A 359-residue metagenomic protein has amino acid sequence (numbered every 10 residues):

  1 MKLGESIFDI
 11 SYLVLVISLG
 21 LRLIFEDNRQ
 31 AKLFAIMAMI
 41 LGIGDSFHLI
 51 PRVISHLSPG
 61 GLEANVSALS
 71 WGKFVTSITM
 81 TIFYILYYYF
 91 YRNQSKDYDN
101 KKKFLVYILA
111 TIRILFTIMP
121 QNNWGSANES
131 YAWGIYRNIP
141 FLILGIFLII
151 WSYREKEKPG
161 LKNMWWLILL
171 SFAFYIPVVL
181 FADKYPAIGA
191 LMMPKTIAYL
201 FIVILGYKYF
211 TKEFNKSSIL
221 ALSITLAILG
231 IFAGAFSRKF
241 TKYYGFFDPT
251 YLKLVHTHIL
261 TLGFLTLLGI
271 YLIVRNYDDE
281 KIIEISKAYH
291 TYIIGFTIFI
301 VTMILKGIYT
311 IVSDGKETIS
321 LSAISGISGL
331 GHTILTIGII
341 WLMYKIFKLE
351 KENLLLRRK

Functional and structural regions predicted by a protein language model:
M1-I43, V53-S58, A64-K359: Hydrophobic alpha-helical transmembrane segments of multi-pass integral membrane proteins
